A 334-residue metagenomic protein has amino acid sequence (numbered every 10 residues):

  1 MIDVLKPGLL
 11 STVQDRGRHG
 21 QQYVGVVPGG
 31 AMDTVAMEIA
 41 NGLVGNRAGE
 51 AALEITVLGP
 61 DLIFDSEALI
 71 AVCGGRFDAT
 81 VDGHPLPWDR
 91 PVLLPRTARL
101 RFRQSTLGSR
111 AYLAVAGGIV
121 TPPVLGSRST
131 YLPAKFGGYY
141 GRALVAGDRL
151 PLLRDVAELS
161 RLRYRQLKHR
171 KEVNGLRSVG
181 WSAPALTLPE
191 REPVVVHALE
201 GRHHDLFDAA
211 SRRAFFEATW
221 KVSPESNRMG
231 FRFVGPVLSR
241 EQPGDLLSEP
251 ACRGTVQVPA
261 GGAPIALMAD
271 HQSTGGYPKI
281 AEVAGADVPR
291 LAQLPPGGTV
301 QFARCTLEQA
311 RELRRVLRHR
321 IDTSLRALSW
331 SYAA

Functional and structural regions predicted by a protein language model:
M1-A334: Conserved "landmark" site that anchors the functional core of diverse proteins
